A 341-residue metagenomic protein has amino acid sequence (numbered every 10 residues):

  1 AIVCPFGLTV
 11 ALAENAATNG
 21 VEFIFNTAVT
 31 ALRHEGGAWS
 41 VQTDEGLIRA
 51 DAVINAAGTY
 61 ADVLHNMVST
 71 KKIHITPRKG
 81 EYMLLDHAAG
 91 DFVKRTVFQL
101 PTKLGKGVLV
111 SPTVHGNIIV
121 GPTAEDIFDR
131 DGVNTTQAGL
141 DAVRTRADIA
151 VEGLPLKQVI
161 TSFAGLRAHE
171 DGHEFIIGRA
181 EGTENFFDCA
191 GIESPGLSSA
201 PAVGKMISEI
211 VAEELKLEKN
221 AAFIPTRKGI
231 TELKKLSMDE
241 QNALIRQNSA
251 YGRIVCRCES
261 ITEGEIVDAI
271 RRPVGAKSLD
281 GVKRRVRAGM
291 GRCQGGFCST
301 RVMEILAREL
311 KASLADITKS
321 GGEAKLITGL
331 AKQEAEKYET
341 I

Functional and structural regions predicted by a protein language model:
A1-A52, Y60: Helical element adjacent to the flavin cofactor pocket in flavoenzyme catalytic cores
P5, A11, G105, V114-H115 (+4 more regions): C-terminal catalytic lobe of FAD-dependent flavoproteins
N15, N19, V63, M67 (+2 more regions): Active-site catalytic microenvironments for nucleophilic, acid-base chemistry
I24, I54, F187-C189: Hydrophobic/aromatic beta-strand patches that form the interior of the parallel beta-sheet core in alpha/beta enzyme
L32-G121, E125-T136, T145, V151-L154 (+1 more regions): Flavin-dependent oxidoreductases
D131, T262-P273, G296-L314: Iron-sulfur (Fe-S) cluster-binding segments and ferredoxin-like electron-carrier domains, especially [2Fe-2S]
K283-S299, D316-T340: Short Fe-S-cluster ligation motifs
